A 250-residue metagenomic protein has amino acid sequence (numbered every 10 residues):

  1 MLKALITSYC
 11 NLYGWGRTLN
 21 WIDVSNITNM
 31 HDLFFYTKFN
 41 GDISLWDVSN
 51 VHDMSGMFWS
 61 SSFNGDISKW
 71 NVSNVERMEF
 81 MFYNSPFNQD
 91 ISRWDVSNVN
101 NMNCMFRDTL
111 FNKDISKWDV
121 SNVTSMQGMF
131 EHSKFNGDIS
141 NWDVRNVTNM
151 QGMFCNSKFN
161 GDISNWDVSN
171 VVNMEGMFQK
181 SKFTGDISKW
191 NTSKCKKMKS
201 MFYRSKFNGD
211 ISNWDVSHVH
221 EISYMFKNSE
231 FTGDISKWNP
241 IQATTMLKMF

Functional and structural regions predicted by a protein language model:
M1-F250: Negatively charged
